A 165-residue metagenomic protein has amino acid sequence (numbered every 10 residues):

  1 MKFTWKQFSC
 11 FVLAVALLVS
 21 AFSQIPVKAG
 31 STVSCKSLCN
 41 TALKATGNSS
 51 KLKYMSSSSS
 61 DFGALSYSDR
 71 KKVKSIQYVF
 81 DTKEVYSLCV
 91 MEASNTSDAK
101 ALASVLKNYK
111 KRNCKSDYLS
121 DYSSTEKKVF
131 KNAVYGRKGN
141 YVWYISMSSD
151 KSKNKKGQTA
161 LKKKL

Functional and structural regions predicted by a protein language model:
M1-V12: Bacterial N-terminal signal peptides that target proteins for export
L13, L17-A21: Hydrophobic core
A21-V33: Sec-dependent signal peptide cleavage junction
S50-Y86, A101-L102, T125-K131: Short, compositionally biased low-complexity segments enriched in polar/charged residues
E84-T96: A short acidic-to-branched-hydrophobic micro-motif
T96-S104, S152-K156: Short, conserved charged micro-motifs
A99-K138: Short Gly/Thr-rich strand-loop-strand
T125-L165: A short, solvent-exposed beta-edge/loop patch
